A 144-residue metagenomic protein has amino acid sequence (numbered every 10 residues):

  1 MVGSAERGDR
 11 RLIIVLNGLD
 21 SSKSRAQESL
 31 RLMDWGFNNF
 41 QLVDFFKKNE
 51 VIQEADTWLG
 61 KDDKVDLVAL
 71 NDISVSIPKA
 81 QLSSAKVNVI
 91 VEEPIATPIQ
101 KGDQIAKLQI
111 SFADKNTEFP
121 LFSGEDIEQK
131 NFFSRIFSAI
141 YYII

Functional and structural regions predicted by a protein language model:
M1-I144: Domain-terminus/edge residues, biased toward the C-terminal soluble/receptor-binding domains of extracytoplasmic
